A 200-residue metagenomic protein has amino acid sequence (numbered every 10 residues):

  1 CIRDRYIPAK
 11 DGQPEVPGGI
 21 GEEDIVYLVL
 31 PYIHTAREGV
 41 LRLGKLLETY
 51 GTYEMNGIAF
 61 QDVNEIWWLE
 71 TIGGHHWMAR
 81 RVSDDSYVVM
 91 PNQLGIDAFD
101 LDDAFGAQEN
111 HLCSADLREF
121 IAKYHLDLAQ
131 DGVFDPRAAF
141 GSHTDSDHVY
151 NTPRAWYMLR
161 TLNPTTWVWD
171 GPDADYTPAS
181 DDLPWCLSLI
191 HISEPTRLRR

Functional and structural regions predicted by a protein language model:
I2-D4, I190-R200: Residue-level detector of conserved catalytic or cofactor/ligand-binding positions in enzyme active sites
R3-M55, F60-I66, I72-H75, S83-D84: Active-site-adjacent structural elements in enzyme catalytic domains
Y6-Q13, L112-Q130: Short flexible/disordered coil segments
G18-G51, F120-L189, S193: Alpha/propeptide regions of enzymes that mature by internal proteolysis
G19, A98, L198: Extended interaction regions within the primary functional domain
N56, F60-Y124: Extended amphipathic alpha-helical segments with heptad-repeat/coiled-coil character used for oligomerization, fusion
R80-R81, R118, R154, R160 (+1 more regions): Basic side chains
